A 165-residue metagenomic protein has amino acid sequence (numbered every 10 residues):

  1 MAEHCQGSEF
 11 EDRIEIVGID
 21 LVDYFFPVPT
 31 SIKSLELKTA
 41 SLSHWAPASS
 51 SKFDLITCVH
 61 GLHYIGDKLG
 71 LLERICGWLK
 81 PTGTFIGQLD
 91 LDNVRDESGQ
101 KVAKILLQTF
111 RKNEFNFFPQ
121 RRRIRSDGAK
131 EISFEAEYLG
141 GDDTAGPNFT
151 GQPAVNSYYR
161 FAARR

Functional and structural regions predicted by a protein language model:
M1-A46: Class I SAM-dependent methyltransferase SAM/SAH-binding core
F26, V94-E97: A short beta-to-alpha transition loop/helix N-cap that caps and shapes the active-site region
F53-L69: A short SAM/SAH-binding and catalytic strip from SAM-dependent methyltransferases
H63, L69-T84: A short glycine-rich, Lys/Arg-flanked "PGG" loop and its adjoining helix->strand segment in the class I
T82-V94: Conserved beta-strand signature within the Rossmann-like core of class I S-adenosyl-L-methionine
S98-E135: Conserved Class I S-adenosyl-L-methionine
F117-P119, R123-I124, S133-R165: C-terminal lobe and adjacent flexible extensions of AdoMet/dcAdoMet transferase-like proteins
